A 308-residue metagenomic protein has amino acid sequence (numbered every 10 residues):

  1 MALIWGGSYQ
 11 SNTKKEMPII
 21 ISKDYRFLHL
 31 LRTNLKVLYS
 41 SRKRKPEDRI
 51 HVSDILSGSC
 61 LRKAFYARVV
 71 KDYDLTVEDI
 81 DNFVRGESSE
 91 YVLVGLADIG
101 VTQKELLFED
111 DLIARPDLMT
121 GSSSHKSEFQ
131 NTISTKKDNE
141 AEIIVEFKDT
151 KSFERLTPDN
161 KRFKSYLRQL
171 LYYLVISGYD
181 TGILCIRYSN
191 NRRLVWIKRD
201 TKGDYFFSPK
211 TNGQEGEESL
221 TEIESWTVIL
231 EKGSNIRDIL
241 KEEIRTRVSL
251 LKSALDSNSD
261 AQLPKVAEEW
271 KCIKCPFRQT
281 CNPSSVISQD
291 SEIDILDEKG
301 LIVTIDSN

Functional and structural regions predicted by a protein language model:
M1-I144, K151-T157, K164: Metal-dependent nuclease catalytic cores that hydrolyze phosphodiester bonds in DNA/RNA, characterized by
C60, Y173, C275: A residue-level signal for conserved active-site and pocket-lining positions in enzyme catalytic cores
Y91-D98, H125-S127, K161-S189: Metal-dependent nuclease catalytic cores in nucleic-acid-processing enzymes, especially RNase H-like/related
P116, I143, L171, W270-I273: Residue-level detector of short, conserved catalytic/binding motifs and their immediate flanks
I144-E146, S249: Active-site-adjacent bridging/hinge elements
K148-K151, Y188-N190: A short beta-strand motif that forms part of the nucleic acid-binding face of small beta-barrel RNA-binding folds
Y179-N308: Metal-dependent nuclease catalytic regions and adjoining charged, substrate-binding loops involved in nucleic-acid end
